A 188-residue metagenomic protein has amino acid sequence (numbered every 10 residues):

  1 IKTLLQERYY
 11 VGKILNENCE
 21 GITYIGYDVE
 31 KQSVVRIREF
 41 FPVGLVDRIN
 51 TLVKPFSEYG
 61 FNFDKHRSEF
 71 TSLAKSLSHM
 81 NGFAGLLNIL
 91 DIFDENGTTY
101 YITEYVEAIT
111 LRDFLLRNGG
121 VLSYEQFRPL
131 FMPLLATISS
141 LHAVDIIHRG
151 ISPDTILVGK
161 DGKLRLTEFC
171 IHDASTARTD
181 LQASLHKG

Functional and structural regions predicted by a protein language model:
I22, V29-T71: ATP-binding glycine-rich loop module of kinase domains
K65, L73-A84: Structural motif at the C-terminus of the N-lobe alphaC helix and the adjacent alphaC-beta4 loop of the Hanks-type
I92: Activation-segment/catalytic-loop signature of the eukaryotic protein kinase fold
N96-T110: Conserved short submotifs of the Hanks-type protein kinase catalytic core that shape the nucleotide-binding pocket
L111-L122: AlphaC helix of the protein kinase catalytic domain
L130-F131: Activation segment signature within eukaryotic-like protein kinase domains
I138, H142-G159: Catalytic-loop of the protein kinase fold
D154, G159-G188: Activation segment/activation loop of eukaryotic-type protein kinase catalytic domains
